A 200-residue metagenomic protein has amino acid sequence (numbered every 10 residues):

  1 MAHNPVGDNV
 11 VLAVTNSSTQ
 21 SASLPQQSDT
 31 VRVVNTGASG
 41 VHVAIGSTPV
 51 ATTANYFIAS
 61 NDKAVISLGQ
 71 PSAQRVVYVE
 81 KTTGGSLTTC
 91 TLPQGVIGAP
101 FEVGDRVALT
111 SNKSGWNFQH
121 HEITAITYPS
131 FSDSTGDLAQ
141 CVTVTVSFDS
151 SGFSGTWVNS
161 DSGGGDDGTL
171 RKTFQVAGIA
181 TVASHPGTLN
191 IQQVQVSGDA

Functional and structural regions predicted by a protein language model:
M1-T15, G178-A200: C-terminal interaction-tip segments
D8-Q27, P49-T52, G85-I97: Surface-exposed ligand/attachment interfaces on beta-rich extracellular proteins
V10, P49-P71: Intrinsically disordered, low-complexity Pro/Gly/Ser/Thr-rich segments with frequent PxxP/GP/PP motifs and embedded
V31-G37, T181: Asparagine-centered strand-capping/turn motif at beta-strand->loop junctions
R32, V65, A108-S111: Hydrophobic beta-strand signal
T36-N55: Short, surface-exposed beta-strand/strand-loop-strand elements in extracellular ectodomains
P71-T88, L92-V103, A108-G187, G198-D199: Small/polar beta-strand repeat architecture
